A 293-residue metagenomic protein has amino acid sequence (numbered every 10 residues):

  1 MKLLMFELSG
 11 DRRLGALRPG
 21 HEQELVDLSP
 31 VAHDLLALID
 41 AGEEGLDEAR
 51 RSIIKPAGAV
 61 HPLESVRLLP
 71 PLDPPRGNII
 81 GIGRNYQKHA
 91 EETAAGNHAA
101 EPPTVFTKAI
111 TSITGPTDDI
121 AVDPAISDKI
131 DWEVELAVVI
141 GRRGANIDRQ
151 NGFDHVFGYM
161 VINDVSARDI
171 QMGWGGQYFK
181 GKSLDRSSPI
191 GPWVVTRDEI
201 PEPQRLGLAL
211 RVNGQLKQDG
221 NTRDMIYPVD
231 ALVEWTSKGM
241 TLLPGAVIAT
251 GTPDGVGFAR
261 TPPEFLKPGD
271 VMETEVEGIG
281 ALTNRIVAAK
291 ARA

Functional and structural regions predicted by a protein language model:
M1-P103, E273, A293: N-terminal non-catalytic cap/leader segment that marks the start of a structured domain
K2, G77-I80, P103-V105, T111-S112 (+7 more regions): Structural motif
L4, L69-P71, E92-G96, A121-I130 (+3 more regions): A generic local secondary-structure boundary/capping motif
M5, S9-G10, E48, A59-H61 (+4 more regions): Catalytic-pocket segment enriched in acidic/His residues
F6, A16-P19, I82, E92 (+7 more regions): Short beta-strand-to-turn element immediately C-terminal to the catalytic PLP-Schiff-base lysine in fold type I
N97-P116, W132, K267-G278: Structural signature of FAD isoalloxazine-binding scaffolds in flavoprotein oxidoreductases
G115-F157, I162-S166: Non-heme Fe(II) oxygenase catalytic core, chiefly the N-lobe of the double-stranded beta-helix
